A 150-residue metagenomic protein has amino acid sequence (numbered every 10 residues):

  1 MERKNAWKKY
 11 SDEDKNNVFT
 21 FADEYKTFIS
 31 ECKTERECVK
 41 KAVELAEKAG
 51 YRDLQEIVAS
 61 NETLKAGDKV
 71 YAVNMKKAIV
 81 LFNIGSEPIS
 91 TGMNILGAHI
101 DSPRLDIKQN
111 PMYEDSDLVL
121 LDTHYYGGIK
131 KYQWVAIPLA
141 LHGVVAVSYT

Functional and structural regions predicted by a protein language model:
M1-C32: N-terminal hydrophobic or amphipathic helices/low-complexity stretches enriched in small/hydrophobic/Pro/Gly
E24-E56: Alpha/propeptide regions of enzymes that mature by internal proteolysis
D53, V58-I107: Acidic/His- and Gly-rich active-site-bordering loop/insert found across diverse amide/peptide-bond hydrolases
I100-S102, P111, G127-I129: Acidic, glycine-rich active-site loops and adjacent beta-strand->loop/helix elements that engage anionic groups
S102-L105, M112-L118: Hydrophobic or amphipathic alpha-helical targeting/insertion segments
D117-A136: A gly/proline- and charged-residue-enriched helix-loop-helix capping module
A140-A146: Short polybasic amphipathic segments
T150: Conserved small/polar residues in nucleotide/adenosyl-binding loops
